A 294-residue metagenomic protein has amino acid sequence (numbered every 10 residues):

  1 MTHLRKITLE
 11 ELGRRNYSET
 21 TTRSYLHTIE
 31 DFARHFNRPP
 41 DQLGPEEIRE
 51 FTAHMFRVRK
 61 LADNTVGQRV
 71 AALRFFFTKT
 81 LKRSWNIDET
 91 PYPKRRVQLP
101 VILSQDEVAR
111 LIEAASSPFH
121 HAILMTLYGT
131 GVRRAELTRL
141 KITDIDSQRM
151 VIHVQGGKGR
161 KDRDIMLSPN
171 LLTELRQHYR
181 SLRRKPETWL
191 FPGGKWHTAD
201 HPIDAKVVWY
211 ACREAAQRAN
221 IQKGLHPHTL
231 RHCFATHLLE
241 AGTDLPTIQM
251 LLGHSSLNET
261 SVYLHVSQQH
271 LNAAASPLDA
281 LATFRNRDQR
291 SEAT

Functional and structural regions predicted by a protein language model:
M1-T294: Conserved catalytic core of the tyrosine transesterase superfamily
